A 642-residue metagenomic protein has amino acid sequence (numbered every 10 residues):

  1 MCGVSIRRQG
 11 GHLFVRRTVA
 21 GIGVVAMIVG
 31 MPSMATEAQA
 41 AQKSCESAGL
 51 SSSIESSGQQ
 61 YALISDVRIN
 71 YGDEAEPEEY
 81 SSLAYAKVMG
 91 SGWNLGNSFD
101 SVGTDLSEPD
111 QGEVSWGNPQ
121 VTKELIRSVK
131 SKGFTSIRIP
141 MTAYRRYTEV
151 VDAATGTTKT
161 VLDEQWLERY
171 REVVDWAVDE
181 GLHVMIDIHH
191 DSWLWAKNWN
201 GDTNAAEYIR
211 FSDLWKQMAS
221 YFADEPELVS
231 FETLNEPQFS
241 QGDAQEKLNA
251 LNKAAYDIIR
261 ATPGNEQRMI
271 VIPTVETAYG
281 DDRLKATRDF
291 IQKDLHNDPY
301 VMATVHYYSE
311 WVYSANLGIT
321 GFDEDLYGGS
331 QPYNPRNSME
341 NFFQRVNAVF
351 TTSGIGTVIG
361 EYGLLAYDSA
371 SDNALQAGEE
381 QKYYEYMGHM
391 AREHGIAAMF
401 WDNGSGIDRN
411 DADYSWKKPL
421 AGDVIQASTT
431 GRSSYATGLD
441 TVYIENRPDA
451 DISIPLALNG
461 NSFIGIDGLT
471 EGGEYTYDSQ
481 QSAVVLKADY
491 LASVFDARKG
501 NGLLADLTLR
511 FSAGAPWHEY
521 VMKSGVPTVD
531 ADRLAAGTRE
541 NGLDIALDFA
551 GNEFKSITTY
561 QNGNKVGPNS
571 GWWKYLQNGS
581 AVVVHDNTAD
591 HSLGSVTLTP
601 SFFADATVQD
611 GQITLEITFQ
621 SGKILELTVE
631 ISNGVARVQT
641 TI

Functional and structural regions predicted by a protein language model:
L13-M31: Sec-dependent N-terminal signal peptides
V29-S47: Sec-dependent signal peptide cleavage junction
D66, I209-Y333, Q344-L364, E393-H394: Active-site region of glycoside hydrolase catalytic domains
R68-M269, T274-G280: Active-site mouth of glycoside hydrolases
S369-D467, V485, G500-H518, V526-A535 (+1 more regions): Aromatic-rich peripheral "rim/lid" segments of glycoside hydrolase catalytic domains that contact and position glycan
P455-E471, Y477, A550-D590: Change to "...patches in solvent-exposed regions of secreted, membrane-anchored, or virion-exposed structural
D489-L504, D590-G611: Surface-exposed, short loops/turns at beta-strand junctions within beta-sandwich domains
G514-V526, K623-T641: Edge beta-strands of extracellular beta-sandwich domains
